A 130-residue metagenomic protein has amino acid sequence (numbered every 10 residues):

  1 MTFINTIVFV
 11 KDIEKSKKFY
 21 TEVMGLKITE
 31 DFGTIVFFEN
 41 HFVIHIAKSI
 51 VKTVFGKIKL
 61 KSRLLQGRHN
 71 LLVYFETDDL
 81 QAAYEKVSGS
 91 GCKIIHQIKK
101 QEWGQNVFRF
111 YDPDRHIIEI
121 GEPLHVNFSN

Functional and structural regions predicted by a protein language model:
M1-I4, K27-F75, Y84-Y111, E122-N130: Vicinal oxygen chelate
I7-I13, E102: Conserved beta-strand-loop-alpha-helix junction that forms the acyl-donor binding cleft
V10, Y74-T77: A short, basic/aromatic alpha-helical/loop segment that forms part of the nucleotidyl-sugar donor-binding site
S16-T21, V87, R115: Conserved active-site tyrosine of GNAT-family acetyltransferases
I117-I120: Short glycine-/small-residue motifs
